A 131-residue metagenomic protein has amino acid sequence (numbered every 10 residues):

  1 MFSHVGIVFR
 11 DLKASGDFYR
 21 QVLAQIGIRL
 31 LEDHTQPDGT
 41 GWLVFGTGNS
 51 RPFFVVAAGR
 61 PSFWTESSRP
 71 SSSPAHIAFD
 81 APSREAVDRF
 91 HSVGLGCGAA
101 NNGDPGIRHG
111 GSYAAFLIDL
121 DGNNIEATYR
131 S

Functional and structural regions predicted by a protein language model:
M1, P70-S73, R108-H109: Short glycine-enriched loop/turn motifs at secondary-structure junctions
M1-G16, I77, S131: N-terminal beta-strand motif that seeds the catalytic metal site of vicinal oxygen chelate
F9-R10, P37, R108-G110: Conserved beta-strand-loop-alpha-helix junction that forms the acyl-donor binding cleft
K13-R29: Amphipathic alpha-helical segments
I28-P70, I125-Y129: Conserved short beta-strand elements that form part of the metal-binding/catalytic scaffold of enzyme active sites
V44, H91-S131: Vicinal oxygen chelate
R69-V93, C97-A99: Mid-chain, well-packed structural core segment of small domains
